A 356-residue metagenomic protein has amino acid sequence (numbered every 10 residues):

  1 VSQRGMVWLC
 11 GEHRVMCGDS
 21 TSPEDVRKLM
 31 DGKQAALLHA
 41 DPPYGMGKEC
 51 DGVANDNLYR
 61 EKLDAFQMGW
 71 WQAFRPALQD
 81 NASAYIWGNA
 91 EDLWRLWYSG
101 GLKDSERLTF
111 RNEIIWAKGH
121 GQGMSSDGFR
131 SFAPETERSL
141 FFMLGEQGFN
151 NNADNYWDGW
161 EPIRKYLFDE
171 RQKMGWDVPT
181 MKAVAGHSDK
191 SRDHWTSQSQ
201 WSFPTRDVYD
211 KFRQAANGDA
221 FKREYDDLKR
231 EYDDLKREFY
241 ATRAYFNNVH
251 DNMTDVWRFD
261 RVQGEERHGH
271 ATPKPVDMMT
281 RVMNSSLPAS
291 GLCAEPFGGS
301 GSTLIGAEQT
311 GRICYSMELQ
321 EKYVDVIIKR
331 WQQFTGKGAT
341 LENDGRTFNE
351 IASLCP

Functional and structural regions predicted by a protein language model:
V1-Q3, F348, A352-P356: Acidic, low-complexity intrinsically disordered tails
V1-S316, Q320-V324: Core catalytic lobe of class I
S20-P23, D344-F348: Conserved SAM/SAH-binding loop
L93, F334-T335: Short, basic alpha-helical nucleic acid-contact segments in DNA-binding proteins and DNA transaction factors
A153-Y156, G338-T347: Short, flexible loop/turn segments with low-complexity composition
Y240-Y245, R346-A352: Short proline/glycine- and acidic-rich turn/helix-capping motifs at secondary-structure junctions
K322-Q333: Short alpha-helix adjacent to the SAM-binding motif of class I
